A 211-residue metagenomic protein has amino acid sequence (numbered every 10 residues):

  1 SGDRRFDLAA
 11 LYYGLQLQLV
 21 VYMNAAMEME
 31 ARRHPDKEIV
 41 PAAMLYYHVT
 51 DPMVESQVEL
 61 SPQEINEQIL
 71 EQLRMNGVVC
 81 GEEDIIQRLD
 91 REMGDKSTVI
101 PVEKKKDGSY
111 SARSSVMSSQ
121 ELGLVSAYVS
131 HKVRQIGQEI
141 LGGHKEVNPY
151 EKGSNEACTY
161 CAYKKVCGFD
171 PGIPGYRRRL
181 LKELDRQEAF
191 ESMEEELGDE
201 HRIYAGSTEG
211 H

Functional and structural regions predicted by a protein language model:
S1-H211: Structural signature of nuclease core domains in nucleic-acid processing machines
